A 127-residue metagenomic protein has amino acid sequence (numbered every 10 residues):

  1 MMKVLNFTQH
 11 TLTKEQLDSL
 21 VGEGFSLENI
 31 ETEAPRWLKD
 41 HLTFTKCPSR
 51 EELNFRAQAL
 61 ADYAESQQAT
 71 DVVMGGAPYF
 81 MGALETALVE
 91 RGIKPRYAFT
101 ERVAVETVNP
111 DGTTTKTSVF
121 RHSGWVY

Functional and structural regions predicted by a protein language model:
M1-A69, A83, E90-Y127: Long, low-complexity, Lys/Arg-enriched
A69-G76: Short glycine-rich phosphate-binding loop at a beta-alpha junction
G75, V89-E90: Active-site periphery "cap/insert" segments of enzyme catalytic domains
Y79-F80: Conserved histidine-centered catalytic loops in small-molecule metabolism enzymes
